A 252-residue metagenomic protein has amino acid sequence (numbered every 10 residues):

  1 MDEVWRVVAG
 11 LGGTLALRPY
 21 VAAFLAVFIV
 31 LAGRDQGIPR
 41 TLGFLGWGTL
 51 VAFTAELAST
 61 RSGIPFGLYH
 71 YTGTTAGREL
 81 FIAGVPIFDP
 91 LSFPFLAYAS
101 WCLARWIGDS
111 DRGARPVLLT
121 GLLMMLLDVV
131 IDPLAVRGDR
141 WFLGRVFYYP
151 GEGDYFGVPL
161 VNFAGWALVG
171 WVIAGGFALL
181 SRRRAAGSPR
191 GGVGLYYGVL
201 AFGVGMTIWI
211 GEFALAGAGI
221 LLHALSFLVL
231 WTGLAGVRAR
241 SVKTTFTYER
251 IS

Functional and structural regions predicted by a protein language model:
M1-S252: Aromatic-rich, lipid-facing transmembrane alpha helices and their immediate juxtamembrane interface loops in integral
